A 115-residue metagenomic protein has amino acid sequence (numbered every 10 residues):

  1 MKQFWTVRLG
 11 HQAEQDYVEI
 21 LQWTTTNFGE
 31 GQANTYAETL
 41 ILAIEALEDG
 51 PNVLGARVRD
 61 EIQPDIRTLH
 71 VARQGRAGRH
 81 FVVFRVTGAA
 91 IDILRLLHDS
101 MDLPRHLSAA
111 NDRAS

Functional and structural regions predicted by a protein language model:
M1-T39, A43: Arg/Lys-rich, positively charged N-terminal/basic patches that mediate binding to nucleic acids
I20, G50, H106-A109: Residue-level signal for well-ordered alpha-helical positions
G31, E38, L42, L54 (+3 more regions): Residue-level signal for alpha-helical context at structural boundaries
A43-D49: Short, basic alpha-helical nucleic acid-contact segments in DNA-binding proteins and DNA transaction factors
D49-I91: Basic/aromatic recognition patch in beta-strand/loop cores that engages polyanionic ligands
R73-S115: Enriched for short, Lys/Arg-rich terminal
